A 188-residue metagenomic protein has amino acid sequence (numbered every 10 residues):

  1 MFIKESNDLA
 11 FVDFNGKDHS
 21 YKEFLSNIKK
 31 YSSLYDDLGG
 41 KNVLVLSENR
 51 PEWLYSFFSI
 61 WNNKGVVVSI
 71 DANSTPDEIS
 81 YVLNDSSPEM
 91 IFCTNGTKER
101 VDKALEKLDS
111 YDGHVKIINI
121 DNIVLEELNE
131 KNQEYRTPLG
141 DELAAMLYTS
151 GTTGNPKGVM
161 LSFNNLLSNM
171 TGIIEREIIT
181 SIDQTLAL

Functional and structural regions predicted by a protein language model:
M1-S20: AMP-dependent adenylate-forming
S6-N7, E130-Y148, N155, I178-T185: Conserved pre-ATP/AMP-binding loop-to-beta segment of ANL
K17, S32-S74: Conserved AMP-binding/adenylate-forming
D18-K22, R136, A144-T171: Conserved AMP-binding A3 loop
F24-Y31, V159-T180, T185-L188: Conserved structural elements of the adenylate-forming
S74-V101, N169-L186: Conserved ATP-dependent adenylate/AMP-binding module captured primarily in the ANL superfamily
G96-G140: ANL superfamily adenylate-forming
